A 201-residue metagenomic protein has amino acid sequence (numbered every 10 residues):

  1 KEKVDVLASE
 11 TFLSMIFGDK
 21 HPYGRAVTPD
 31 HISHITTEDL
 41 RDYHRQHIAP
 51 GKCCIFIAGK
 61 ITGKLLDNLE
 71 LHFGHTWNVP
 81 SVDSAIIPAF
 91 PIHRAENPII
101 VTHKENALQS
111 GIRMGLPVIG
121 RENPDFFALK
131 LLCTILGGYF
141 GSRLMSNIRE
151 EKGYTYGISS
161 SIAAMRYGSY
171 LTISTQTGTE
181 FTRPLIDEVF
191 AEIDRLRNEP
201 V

Functional and structural regions predicted by a protein language model:
K1-S84, G120, E150-V201: Charge-rich, well-structured scaffold segments of protease-associated domains
L13-S14, C133-G137, S146, A191: Generic alpha-helical structural context detector
L66, L129, M145: Generic structural marker for isolated residues within well-ordered, non-membrane alpha-helices of soluble domains
S81-S142: His/Glu-based metal-binding/catalytic segments typifying zinc-dependent metallopeptidases
I135-Y154, M165: M16/MPP (pitrilysin/insulinase) zinc-metallopeptidase core fold and M16-derived inactive scaffolds
